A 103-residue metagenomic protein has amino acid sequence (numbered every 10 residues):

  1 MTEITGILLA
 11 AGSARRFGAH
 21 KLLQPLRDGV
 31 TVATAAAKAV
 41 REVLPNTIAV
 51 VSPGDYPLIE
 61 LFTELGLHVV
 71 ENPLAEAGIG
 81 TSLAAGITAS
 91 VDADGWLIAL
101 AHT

Functional and structural regions predicted by a protein language model:
T2-T103: Nucleotide and nucleotide-moiety/phosphate-recognizing core
